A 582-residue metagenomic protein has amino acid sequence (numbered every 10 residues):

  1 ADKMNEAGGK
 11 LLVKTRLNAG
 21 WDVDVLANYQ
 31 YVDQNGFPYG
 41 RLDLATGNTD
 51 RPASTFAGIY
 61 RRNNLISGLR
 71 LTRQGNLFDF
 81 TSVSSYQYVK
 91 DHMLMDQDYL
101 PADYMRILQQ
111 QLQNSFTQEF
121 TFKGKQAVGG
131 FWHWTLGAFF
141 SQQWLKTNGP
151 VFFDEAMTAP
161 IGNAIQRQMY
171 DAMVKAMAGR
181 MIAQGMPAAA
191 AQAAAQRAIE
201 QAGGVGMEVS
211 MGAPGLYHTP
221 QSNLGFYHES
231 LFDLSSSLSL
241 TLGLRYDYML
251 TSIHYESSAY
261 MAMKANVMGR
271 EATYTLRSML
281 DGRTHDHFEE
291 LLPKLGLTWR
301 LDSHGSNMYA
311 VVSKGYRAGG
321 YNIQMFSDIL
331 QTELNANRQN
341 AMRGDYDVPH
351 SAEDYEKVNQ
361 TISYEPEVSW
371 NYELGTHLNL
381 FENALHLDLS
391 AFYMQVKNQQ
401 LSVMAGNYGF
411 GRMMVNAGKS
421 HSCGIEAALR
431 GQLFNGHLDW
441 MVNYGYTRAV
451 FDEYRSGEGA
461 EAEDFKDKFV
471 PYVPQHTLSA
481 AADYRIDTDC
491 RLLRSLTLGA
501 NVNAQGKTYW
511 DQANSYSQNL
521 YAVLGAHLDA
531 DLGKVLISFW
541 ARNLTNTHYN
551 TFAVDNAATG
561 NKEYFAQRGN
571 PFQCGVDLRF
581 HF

Functional and structural regions predicted by a protein language model:
A1, F37-A53, D96-R106, P150-P214 (+5 more regions): Solvent-exposed loop segments that connect transmembrane elements
A1-Q34, R62-G68, N114, Q118 (+4 more regions): Transmembrane beta-barrel wall of Gram-negative outer-membrane proteins
L11-T15, L69-R73, Q118-G124, F226-L234 (+12 more regions): Residues on the lipid-exposed face of transmembrane beta-strands in outer-membrane beta-barrel proteins
V23-V25, F80-S82, W132-A138, L240-L244 (+10 more regions): Transmembrane beta-strands of outer-membrane beta-barrel proteins
Y29-D33, G75, Y86-K90, F140-W144 (+11 more regions): Transmembrane beta-strands of outer-membrane beta-barrel pores
R70-G75, D79-S85, V89-M95, N307-V311 (+4 more regions): Membrane-embedded beta-barrel scaffold of Gram-negative outer-membrane proteins
K123, T135-G137, S141, S236-L240 (+3 more regions): Gram-negative outer-membrane beta-barrel transporters
T158, Y316, G436, N503-D511 (+1 more regions): C-terminal beta-signal and adjacent terminal beta-strands/loops of Gram-negative outer-membrane beta-barrel proteins
